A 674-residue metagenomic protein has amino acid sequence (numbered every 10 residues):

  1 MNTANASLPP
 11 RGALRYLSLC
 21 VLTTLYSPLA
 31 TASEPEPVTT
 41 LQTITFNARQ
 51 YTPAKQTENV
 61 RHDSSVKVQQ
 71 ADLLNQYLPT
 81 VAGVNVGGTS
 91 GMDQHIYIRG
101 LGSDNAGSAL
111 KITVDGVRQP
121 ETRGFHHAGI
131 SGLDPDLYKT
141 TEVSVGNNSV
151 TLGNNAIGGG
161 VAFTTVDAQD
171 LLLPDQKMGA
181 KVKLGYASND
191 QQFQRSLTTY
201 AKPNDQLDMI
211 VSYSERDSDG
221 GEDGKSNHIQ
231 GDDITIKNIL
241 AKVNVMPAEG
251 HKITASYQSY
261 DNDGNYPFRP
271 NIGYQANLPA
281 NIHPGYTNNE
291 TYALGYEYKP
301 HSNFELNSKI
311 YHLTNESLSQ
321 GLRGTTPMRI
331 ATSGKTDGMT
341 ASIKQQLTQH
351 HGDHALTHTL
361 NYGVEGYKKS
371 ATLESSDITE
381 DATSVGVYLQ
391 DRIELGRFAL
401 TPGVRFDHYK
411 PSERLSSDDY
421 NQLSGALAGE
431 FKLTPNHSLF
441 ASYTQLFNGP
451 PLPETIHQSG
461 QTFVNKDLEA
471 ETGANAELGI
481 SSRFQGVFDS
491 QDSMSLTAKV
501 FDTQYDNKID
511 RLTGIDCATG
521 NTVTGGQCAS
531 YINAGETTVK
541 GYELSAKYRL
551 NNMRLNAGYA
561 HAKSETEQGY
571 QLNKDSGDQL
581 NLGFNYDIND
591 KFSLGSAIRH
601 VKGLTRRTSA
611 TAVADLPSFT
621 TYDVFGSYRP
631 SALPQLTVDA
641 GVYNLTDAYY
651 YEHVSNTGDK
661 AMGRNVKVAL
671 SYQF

Functional and structural regions predicted by a protein language model:
L41-Q69, Q94-H95: N-terminal periplasmic "start-of-domain" segments of outer-membrane beta-barrel proteins
N75-V117: Extracytoplasmic beta-strand/coil segments of soluble accessory domains associated with Gram-negative outer-membrane
R118-N147: Short acidic/polar hinge/loop motifs at secondary-structure boundaries that mediate gating or recognition
L137-T140, V145, V150-K225, D232-I239: Outer-membrane beta-barrel translocator/receptor signature
L184, K299, E305-G321, L439-F440 (+5 more regions): Membrane-embedded beta-barrel scaffold of Gram-negative outer-membrane proteins
G220, G224-S226, Q230-D232, I236 (+5 more regions): Flexible loop and strand-edge segments within Gram-negative outer membrane beta-barrel domains
D261-N265, R269-Q275, K410, F431-E477 (+5 more regions): Surface-exposed extracellular loop regions of Gram-negative outer-membrane beta-barrel proteins, predominantly
H358-L360, L395-L400, S493-Q504, V523-S609 (+2 more regions): Gram-negative outer-membrane beta-barrel transporters
